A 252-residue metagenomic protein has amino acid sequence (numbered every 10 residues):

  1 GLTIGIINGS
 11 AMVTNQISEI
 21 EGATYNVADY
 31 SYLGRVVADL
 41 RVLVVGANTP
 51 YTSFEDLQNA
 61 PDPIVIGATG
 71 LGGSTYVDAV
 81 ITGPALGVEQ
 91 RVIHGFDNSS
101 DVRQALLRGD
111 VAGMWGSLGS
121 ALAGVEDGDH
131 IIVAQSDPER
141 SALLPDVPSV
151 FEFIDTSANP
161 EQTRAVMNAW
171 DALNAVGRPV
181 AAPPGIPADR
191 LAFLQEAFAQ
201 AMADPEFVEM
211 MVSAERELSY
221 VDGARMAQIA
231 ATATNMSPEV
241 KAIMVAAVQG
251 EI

Functional and structural regions predicted by a protein language model:
I4-N15, R35-A38, M114-G124: Ligand-binding clamshell of periplasmic/extracellular solute-binding protein-like
G9-S10, R41, G46-Y51, A68-G73 (+3 more regions): Short coil/turn segments
V13-V36, L143-A165: Hinge/lid segment of periplasmic solute-binding proteins
S18, L43, L57, I66 (+9 more regions): Residue-level signal for nonpolar/aromatic packing positions in well-ordered secondary structure
A23, V27-G67, L86: A conserved helix-loop-strand patch within extracytoplasmic ligand-binding domains of the periplasmic binding
P63, G67-E152: Ligand-binding pocket segment of bilobal, Venus flytrap-like solute-binding proteins
A123-M202, E251-I252: C-terminal lobe and pocket-closing loops of periplasmic/extracytoplasmic Venus-flytrap solute-binding proteins
D127, D155, I186-I252: An extracytoplasmic/periplasmic, membrane-proximal ligand-sensing/linker region
